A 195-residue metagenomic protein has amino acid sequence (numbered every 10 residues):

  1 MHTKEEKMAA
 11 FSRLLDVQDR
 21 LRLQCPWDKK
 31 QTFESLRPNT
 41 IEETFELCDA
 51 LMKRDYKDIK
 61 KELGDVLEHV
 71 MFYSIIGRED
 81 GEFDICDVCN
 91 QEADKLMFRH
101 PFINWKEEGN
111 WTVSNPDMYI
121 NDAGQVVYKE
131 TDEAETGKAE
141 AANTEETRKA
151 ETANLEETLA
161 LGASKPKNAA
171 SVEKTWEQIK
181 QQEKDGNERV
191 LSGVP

Functional and structural regions predicted by a protein language model:
M1-E62, E68-P195: Flexible "arm" and connector segments at domain edges
